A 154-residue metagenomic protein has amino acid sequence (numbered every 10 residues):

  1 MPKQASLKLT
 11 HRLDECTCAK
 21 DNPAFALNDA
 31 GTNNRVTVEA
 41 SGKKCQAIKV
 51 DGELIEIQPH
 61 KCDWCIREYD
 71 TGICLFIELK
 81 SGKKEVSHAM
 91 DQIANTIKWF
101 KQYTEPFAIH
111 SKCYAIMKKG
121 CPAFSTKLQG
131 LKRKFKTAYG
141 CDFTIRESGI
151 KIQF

Functional and structural regions predicted by a protein language model:
P2-G42: Solvent-exposed, charged helical/coil patches that constitute nucleic-acid or partner-interaction surfaces
P2-R12, S111-F154: Domain-level recognition of nuclease-like catalytic cores that cleave nucleotide substrates
D29-D70: Active-site metal-binding core of divalent-cation-utilizing nuclease and nuclease-like domains
H60, I73, I109-S111: Residues at beta-strand starts and edge strands
W64-I66, I73-S81: Conserved catalytic cores of phosphodiester-cleaving nucleases, focusing on short active-site segments
E78-K80, H88-N95, Q129-G130: "Short basic amphipathic alpha-helical interaction patches in structured regions
E85-C121: Catalytic cores of nucleic-acid endonucleases
